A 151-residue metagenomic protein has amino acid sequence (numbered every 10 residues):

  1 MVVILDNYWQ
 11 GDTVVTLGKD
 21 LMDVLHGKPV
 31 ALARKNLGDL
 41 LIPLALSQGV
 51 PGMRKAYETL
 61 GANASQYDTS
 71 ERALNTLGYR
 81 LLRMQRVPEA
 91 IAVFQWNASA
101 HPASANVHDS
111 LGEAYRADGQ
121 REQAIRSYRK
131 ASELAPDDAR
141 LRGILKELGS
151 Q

Functional and structural regions predicted by a protein language model:
M1-E58, N75: Catalytic loop of the DD-peptidase/beta-lactamase superfamily, centered on the K-T-G motif and neighboring
A73, V107, R140-L141: TPR alpha-solenoid repeat register
